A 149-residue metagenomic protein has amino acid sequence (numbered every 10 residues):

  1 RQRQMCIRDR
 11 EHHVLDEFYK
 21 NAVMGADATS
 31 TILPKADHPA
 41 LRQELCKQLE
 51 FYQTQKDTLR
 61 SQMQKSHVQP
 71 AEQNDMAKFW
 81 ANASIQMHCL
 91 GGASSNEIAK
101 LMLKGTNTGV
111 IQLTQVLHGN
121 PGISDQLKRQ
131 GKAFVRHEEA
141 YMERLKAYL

Functional and structural regions predicted by a protein language model:
R1-I7: Short, small-residue-biased leader/transition segments that mark boundaries at the very start of proteins
R8-D37, E97-P121: Alpha-helical bundle segments that constitute or directly flank the non-heme di-iron/ferroxidase center
E11-F18, P39-D57, S95-A99, D125-H137: Alpha-helical scaffold segments that form or flank carboxylate-/histidine-based iron centers
Y19, V23, C46-L49, Q53 (+5 more regions): Generic structural concept
A26, Q53-K56, R60-M63, S84-M87 (+4 more regions): A structural signal for well-ordered alpha-helices, especially hydrophobic packing surfaces of coiled-coils
I32, L49, M63-S66, V116: Alpha-helical solenoid scaffolds that mediate protein-protein interactions, centered on TPR/SEL1-like repeats but also
A36, Q53, H67-P70, P121: Residues at alpha-helix boundaries and short interhelical turns
D57, S61-V110: Carboxylate-rich helix-loop segments that flank metal/cofactor sites and access channels in metalloenzymes
